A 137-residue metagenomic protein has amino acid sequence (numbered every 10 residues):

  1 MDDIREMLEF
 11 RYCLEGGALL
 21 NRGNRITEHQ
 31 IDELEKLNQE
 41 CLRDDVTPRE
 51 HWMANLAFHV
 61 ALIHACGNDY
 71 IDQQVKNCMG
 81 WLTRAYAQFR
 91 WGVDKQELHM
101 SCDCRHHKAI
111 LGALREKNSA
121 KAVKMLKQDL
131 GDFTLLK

Functional and structural regions predicted by a protein language model:
M1-E9: HTH-adjacent hinge/linker in prokaryotic transcriptional regulators
E6, L20, R43, H64 (+1 more regions): Surface-exposed charged/polar residues within alpha-helices that form helix-capping/stabilizing sites and interaction
E9-R25, A57-Q96: Hydrophobic, amphipathic alpha-helical faces that serve as interaction scaffolds
L14-L42: Amphipathic alpha-helical dimerization/coiled-coil segments that flank or bridge DNA-binding/regulatory modules
I31-E35, W52, D72, V123: Conserved positions within tetratricopeptide repeat
K36, L42-R43, A57, A87-K137: C-terminal all-alpha effector/ligand-binding and dimerization domain of prokaryotic HTH-type transcriptional repressors
R49-M53, Q73, L98-S101: Amphipathic alpha-helical packing segments from all-alpha helical-bundle domains
